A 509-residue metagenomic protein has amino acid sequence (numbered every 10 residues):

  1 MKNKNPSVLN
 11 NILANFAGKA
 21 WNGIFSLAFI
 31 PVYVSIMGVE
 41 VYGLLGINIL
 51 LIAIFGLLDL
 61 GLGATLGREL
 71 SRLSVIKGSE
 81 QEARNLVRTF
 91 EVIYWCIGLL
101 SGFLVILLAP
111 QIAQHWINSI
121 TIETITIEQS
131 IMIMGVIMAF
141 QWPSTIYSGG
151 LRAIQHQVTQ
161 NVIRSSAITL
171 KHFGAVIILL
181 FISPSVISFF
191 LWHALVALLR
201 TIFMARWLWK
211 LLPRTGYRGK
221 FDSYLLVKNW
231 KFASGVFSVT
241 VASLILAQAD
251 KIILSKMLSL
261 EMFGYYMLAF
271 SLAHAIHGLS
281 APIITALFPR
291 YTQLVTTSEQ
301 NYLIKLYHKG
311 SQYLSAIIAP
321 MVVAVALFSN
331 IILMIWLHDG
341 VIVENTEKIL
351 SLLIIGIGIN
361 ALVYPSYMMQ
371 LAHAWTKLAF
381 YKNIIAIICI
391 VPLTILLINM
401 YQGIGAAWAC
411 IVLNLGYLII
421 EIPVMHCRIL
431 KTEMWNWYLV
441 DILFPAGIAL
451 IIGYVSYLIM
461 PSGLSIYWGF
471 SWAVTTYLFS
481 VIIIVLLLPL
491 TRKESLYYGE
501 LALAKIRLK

Functional and structural regions predicted by a protein language model:
M1-K4, V8, V186-I187, M204-A247 (+3 more regions): Interhelical loop/hinge segments that connect adjacent transmembrane helices in multipass membrane
M1-L27, Q81-V92, I125-E128, G219-V239 (+1 more regions): N-terminal membrane topogenesis motif
K2, M434, S456-K509: Membrane-proximal transmembrane or re-entrant/amphipathic helices at the cytosolic face
V8-L9, A139-S166, I187, L208 (+2 more regions): Membrane-interface junctions at transmembrane-helix termini in multi-pass inner-membrane proteins
N10-S26, W192-M204, L208, D222-Q293 (+4 more regions): Transmembrane helical elements of multi-pass membrane transporters/channels
K19, M132, V162-L211, F232 (+3 more regions): Hydrophobic alpha-helical transmembrane segments
F29, L60-I76, A153, L212-R214 (+3 more regions): Helix-loop junctions and terminal segments of transmembrane helices in multi-pass membrane transport/translocation
A109-I133, V325-I357: Interfacial segments at transmembrane-helix termini and the short loops linking adjacent helices
